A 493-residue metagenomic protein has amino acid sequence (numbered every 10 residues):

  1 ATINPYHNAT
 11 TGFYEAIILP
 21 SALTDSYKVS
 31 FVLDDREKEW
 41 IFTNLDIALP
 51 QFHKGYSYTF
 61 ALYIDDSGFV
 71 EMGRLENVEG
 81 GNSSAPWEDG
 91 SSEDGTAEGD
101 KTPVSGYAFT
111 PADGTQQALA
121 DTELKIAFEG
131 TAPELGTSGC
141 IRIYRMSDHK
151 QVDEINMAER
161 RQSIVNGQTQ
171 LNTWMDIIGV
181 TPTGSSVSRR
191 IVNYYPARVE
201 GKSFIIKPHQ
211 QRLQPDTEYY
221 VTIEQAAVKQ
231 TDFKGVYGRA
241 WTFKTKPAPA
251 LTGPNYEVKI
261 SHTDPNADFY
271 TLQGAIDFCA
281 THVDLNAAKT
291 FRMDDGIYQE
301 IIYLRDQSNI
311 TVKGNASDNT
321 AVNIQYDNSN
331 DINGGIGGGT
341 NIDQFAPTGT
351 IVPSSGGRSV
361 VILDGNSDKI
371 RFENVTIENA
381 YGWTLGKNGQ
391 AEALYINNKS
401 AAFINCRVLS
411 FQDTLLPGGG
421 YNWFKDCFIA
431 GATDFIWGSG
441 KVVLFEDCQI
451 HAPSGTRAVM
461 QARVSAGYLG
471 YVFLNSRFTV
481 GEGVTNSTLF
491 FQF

Functional and structural regions predicted by a protein language model:
A1-Q51: Tryptophan-paired
P5, G90, G95, M157-A197 (+1 more regions): Surface-exposed intrinsically disordered loops and tails
Y6-T11, H53-G55, L119-D121, D216: Solvent-exposed, conformationally flexible loop/turn segments
D25, P215-T217, G296: A glycine-anchored, Pro-Gly-centered beta-turn/N-cap motif
D34-R36, Y144-K150, S317: Change "in extracellular beta-sheet-rich domains … of secreted and cell-surface proteins" to "in beta-sheet-rich domains
T43-G95: Extracellular beta-sheet/turn segments enriched in Thr/Pro/Gly and aliphatic residues
D100-A250: Acidic, low-complexity Ser/Thr/Gly/Pro-rich repeat segments typical of extracellular/periplasmic and surface-exposed
A248-H262, N266-F493: Sequence-level preference for short, compositionally simple segments enriched in small aliphatic or small polar residues
